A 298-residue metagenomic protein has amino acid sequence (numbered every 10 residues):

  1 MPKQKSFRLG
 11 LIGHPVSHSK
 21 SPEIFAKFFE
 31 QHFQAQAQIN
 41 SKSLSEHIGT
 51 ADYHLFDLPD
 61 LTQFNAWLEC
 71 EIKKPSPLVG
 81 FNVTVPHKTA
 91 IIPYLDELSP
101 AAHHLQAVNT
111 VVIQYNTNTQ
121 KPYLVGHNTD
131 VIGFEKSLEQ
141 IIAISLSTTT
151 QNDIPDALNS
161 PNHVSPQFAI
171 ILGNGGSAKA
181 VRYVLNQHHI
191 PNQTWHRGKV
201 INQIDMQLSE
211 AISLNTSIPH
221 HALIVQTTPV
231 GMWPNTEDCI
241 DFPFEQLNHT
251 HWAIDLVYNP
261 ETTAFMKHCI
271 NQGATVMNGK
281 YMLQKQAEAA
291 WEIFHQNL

Functional and structural regions predicted by a protein language model:
P2-I144: Phosphate/diphosphate ligand-binding glycine-rich loop within oxidoreductases
L9, F168-A169, A253: Conserved hydrophobic helix-helix packing surfaces used for dimerization/oligomerization
G13-P15, G126-I132, L138-I142, I154-A157 (+2 more regions): Glycine-rich adenosine-cofactor-binding loop
P15, G198-K199, N259: Residues in the short beta-alpha loop(s) of Rossmann-like NAD(P)-binding domains
V83-A90, S177, P229-M232, N259: Short glycine-rich anion-binding loops that position phosphate/pyrophosphate groups of nucleotides and phosphorylated
K136, Q140, T275-L298: Active-site capping/gating segments
Q187-L208: NAD(P)-binding Rossmann-fold cofactor-contacting core
D205-M277, Y281: Rossmann-like adenosine-cofactor binding region
